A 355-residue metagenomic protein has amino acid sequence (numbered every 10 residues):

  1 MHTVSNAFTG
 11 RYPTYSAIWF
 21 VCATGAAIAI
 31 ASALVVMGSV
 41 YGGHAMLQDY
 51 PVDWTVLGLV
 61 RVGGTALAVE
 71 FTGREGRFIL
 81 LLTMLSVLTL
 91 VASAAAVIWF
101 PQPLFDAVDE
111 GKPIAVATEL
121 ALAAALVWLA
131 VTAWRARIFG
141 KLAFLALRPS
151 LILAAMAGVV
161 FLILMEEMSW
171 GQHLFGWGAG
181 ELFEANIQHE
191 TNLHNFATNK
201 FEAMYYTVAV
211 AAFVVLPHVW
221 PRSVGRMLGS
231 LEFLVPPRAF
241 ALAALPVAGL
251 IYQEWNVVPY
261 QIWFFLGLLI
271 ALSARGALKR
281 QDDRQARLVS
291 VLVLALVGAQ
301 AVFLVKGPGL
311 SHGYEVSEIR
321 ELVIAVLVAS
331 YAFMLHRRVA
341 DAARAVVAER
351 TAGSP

Functional and structural regions predicted by a protein language model:
Y15-G25, R74-T89, A143-A154, G229-F240 (+2 more regions): Membrane-interfacial loop-to-transmembrane alpha-helix junctions, especially the N-terminal start
A23-S32, A154-W170, V291-L292: Hydrophobic alpha-helical membrane-insertion segments
A33-A45, A94-D106, W220-V224, V247-V257 (+1 more regions): Juxtamembrane "helix-exit" motif on the non-cytosolic side of transmembrane helices
L47-P51, F105-A117, V258-W263, L310-E321: Non-cytosolic membrane-interface motifs at loop->transmembrane helix junctions
W54-E70, T118-T132, Y205-V219, W263-R275 (+1 more regions): Hydrophobic cores of alpha-helical transmembrane segments in multi-pass inner/ER membrane proteins, independent
E190-A212: Hydrophobic alpha-helical transmembrane segments
G229-L268: Hydrophobic alpha-helical transmembrane segments of integral membrane proteins
F264-T351: C-terminal transmembrane-bundle signature of multipass membrane proteins, characterized by strong activation on
